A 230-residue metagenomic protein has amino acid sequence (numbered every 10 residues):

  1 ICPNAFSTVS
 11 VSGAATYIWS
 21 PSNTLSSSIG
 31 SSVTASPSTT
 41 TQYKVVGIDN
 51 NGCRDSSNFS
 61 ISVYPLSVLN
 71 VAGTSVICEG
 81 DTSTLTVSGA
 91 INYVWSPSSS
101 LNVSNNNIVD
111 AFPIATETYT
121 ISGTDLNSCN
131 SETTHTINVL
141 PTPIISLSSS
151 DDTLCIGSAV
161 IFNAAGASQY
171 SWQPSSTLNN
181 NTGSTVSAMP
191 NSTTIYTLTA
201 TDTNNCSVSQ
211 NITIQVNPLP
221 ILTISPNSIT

Functional and structural regions predicted by a protein language model:
C2, S27, N50-S56, C78 (+4 more regions): Short, exposed coil/turn segments at beta-strand boundaries within extracellular/luminal domains
P3-G13, E79-G89, T153-G166, T230: A short beta-strand segment in extracellular, disulfide-stabilized domains
F6, T16, Q42, N58 (+8 more regions): Exposed beta-strand and adjacent loop surfaces of beta-rich binding modules that mediate intermolecular recognition
G13-N23, G89-P97, G166-P174: Solvent-exposed loop segments of extracellular immunoglobulin-like
I29-Y43, N105-Y119, N180-Y196: Solvent-exposed segments in extracellular or luminal domains encompassing
F59-P65, H135-P141, I212-P218: Interdomain boundary/hinge segments at the C-termini of tandem beta-sandwich modules
L66-G73, T142-S149, L219-P226: Proline-enriched interdomain boundary motifs that mark the N-terminal boundary and often initiate the first structured
